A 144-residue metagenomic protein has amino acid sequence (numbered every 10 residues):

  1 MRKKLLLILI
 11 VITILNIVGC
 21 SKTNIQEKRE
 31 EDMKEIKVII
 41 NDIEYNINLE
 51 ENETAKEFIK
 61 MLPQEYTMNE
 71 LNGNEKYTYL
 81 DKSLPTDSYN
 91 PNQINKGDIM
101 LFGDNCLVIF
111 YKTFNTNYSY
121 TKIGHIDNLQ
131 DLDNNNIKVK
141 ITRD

Functional and structural regions predicted by a protein language model:
M1-T23: Sec-dependent N-terminal signal peptides of Gram-positive bacterial secreted proteins and lipoproteins
V11, R29, V38, M100 (+1 more regions): Sterically constrained small-residue positions within well-ordered secondary structures of folded domains
I12, L62-E65: Alpha-helix boundary/capping residues
S21-N46: N-terminal, intrinsically disordered, polar/charged segments of Gram-positive cell-envelope systems that serve as
K37-A55, T67-N69: N-terminal capping segments
E51-E53, E65-D144: Glycine-rich active-site loops that engage anionic ligands at enzyme catalytic sites
